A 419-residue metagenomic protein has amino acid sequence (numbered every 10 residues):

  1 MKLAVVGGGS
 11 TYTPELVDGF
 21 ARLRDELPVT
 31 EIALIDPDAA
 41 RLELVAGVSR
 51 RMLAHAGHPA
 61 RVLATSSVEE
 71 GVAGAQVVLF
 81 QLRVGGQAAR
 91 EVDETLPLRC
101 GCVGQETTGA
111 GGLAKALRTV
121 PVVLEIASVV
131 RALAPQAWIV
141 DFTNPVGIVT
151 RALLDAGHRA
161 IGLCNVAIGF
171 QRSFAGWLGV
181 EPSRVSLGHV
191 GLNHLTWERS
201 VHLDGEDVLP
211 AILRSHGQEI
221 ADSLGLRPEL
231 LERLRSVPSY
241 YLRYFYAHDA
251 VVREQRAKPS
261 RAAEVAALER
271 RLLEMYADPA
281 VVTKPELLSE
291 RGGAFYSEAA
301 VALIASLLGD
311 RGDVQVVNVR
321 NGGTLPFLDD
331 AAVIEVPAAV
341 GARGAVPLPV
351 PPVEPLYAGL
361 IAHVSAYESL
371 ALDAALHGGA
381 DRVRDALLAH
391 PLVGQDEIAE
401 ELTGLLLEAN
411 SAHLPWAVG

Functional and structural regions predicted by a protein language model:
K2-I32: N-terminal Rossmann-like dinucleotide-binding module
P14, S128, W138-E206: Rossmann-fold dinucleotide-binding core
R24-L27, L53-P59, L178-V180: Short helix-capping segments at alpha-helix termini
D25-M52: NAD(P)-binding Rossmann-fold cofactor-contacting core
R61-G74: Short acidic low-complexity segments
A73, L79-F80, D141: Redox-cofactor binding/interface segments in oxidoreductases and associated redox assembly factors
V84, A88-D155: Rossmann-fold NAD(P)-binding glycine/threonine-rich loop
G176-G419: Long, compositionally biased stretches enriched for glycine and/or charged residues
